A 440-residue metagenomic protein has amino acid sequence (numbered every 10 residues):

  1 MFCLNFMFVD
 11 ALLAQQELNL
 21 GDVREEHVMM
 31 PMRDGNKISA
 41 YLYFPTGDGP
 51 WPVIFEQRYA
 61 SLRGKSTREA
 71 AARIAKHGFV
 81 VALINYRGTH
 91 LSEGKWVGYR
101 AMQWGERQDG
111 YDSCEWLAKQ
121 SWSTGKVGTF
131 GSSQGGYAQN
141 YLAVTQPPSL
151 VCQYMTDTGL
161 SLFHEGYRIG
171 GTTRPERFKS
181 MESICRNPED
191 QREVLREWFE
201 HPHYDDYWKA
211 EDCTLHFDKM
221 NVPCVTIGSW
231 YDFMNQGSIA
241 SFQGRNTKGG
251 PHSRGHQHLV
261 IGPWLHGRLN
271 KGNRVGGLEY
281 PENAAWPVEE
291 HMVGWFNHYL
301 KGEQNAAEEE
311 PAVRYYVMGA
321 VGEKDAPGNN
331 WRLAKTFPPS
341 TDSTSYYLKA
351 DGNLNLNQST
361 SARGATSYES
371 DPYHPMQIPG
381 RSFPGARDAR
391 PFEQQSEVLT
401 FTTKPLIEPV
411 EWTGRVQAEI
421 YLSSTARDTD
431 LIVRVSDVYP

Functional and structural regions predicted by a protein language model:
M1-D10: Bacterial N-terminal signal peptides
Q15-G47, T402-E408: N-terminal cap/lid segment of alpha/beta-hydrolase-fold proteins
N36-K37, P50-V53, H77-V80, S123-K126 (+3 more regions): Loop/turn elements at helix/coil->beta-strand transitions in domains of secreted/extracellular proteins
P45-K119, L160-S161, N270-E279, P440: Cap/lid segment of the alpha/beta-hydrolase catalytic domain
V53-E56, E115-I184, Q191, F199-E200 (+1 more regions): Primarily recognizes the serine-hydrolase "nucleophile elbow" in alpha/beta-hydrolase and SGNH/GDSL folds
L83, Q139, C152, S253-E282: Catalytic cores of eukaryotic secretory-pathway lumenal/extracellular enzymes that build and remodel glycoconjugates
E200-L259: Serine-hydrolase catalytic core
G276-P440: C-terminal, loop-rich substrate-recognition/catalytic regions characterized by aromatic stacking residues
